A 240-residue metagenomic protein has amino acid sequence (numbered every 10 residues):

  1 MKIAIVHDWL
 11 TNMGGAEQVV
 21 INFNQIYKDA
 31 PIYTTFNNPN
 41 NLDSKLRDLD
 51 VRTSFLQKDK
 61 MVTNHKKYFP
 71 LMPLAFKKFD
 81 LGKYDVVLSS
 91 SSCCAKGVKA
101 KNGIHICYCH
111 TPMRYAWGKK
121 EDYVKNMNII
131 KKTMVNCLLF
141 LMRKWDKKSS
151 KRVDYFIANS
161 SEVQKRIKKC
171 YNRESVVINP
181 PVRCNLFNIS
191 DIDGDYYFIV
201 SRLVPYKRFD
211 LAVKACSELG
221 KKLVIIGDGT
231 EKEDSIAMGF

Functional and structural regions predicted by a protein language model:
W9-L10, V200-V204, G229: Short donor-sugar binding/catalytic loops of nucleotide-sugar-dependent glycosyltransferases, especially enzymes
D29-K96: Active-site donor-binding segments of glycosyltransferases and PAPS-dependent sulfotransferases
V86-L88, K99-M127: Active-site proximal beta-strand in glycosyltransferases
L88, R152-S160, V224: A short beta-strand/loop micro-motif in the catalytic core of glycosyltransferases that engages the nucleotide-sugar
K125-F156, Q164: Membrane-proximal helix-turn-helix segments that form the acceptor-binding/catalytic region of lipid-linked
K165, K169, R173-V176, P181-D195: Acidic anion/phosphate-binding donor-loop and adjacent secondary structure in glycosyltransferase catalytic cores
V182, N188-K207, V213-V224: Conserved donor-binding/catalytic core segment of Leloir-type glycosyltransferases
K232-F240: Nucleotide-activated donor-binding/catalytic signature segment of Leloir-type glycosyltransferases, i.e., the conserved
